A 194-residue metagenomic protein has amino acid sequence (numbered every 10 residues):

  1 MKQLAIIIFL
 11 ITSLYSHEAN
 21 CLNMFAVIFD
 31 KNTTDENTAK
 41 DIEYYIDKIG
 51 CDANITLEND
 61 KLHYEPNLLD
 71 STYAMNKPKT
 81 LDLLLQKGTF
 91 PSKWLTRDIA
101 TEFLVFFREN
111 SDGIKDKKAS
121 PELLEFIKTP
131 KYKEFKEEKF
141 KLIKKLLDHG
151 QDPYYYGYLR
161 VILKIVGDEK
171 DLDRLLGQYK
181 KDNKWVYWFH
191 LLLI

Functional and structural regions predicted by a protein language model:
M1-A19: Classical Sec-dependent N-terminal signal peptides that target proteins to the secretory pathway
A5-L10, K48, N54, L193: Generic short N-terminal amphipathic or hydrophobic helices
I11-Y15, H149-D152, D182, L191: Short, intrinsically disordered, charge-balanced linker/junction segments flanking boundaries in proteins
A19-K31, N54-S71, P91-E109, K115-K128 (+2 more regions): Ankyrin-repeat boundary/"N-cap" motif
D35-D47, N76-L85, G113, S120 (+2 more regions): Ankyrin repeat structural motif
G50-C51, G88-F90, Q151, K180: Ankyrin-repeat C-terminal turn/loop position
Y158-Y179: Leucine-rich solenoid repeat scaffolds
